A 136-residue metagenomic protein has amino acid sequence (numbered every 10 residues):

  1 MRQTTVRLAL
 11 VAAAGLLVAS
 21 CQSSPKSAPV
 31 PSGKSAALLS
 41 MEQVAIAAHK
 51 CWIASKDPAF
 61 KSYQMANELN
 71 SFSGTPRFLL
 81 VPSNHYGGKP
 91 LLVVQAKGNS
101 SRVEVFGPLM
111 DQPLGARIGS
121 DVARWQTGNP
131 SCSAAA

Functional and structural regions predicted by a protein language model:
M1-C21: Sec-dependent bacterial lipoprotein signal peptides
G15-A36: Bacterial Sec signal peptide processing site at the extreme N-terminus
K34-M41, D111-G115: Solvent-exposed, acidic/flexible segments
L38-F78: Post-signal-peptide N-terminal segment of Sec-exported extracytoplasmic proteins
I46, P108-A136: C-terminal partner/receptor-binding element of secreted or periplasmic proteins
R77-S83, V105-F106: Short beta-strand segments that buttress and anchor functional surface loops
Y86-L92: Short, surface-exposed coil-to-beta transition loops
L92-L114: A short, solvent-exposed beta-edge/loop patch
